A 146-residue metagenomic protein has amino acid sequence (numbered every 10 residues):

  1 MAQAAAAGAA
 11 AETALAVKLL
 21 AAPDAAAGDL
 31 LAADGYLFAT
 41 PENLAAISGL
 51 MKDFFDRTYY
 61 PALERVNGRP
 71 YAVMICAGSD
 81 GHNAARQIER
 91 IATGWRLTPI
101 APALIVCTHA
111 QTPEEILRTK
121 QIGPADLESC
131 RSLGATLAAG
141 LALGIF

Functional and structural regions predicted by a protein language model:
M1, D29, Q87, S129 (+1 more regions): Charged catalytic carboxylate motif
M1-E12: N-terminal beta1-alpha1 ligand-phosphate binding loop
A2-Q3, P23, A85, G123: Generic non-transmembrane alpha-helix signal with a bias for helix starts/N-cap capping motifs
A10-A14, Y60, T93, L97 (+1 more regions): Generic secondary-structure signature for well-ordered alpha-helical cores
E12-D24: A short beta-strand-loop structural module common to alpha/beta enzyme folds
P23-C107: Helix-loop-strand module that forms the ligand-binding subsite of alpha/beta enzymes
I100-F146: Glycine-rich phosphate/pyrophosphate-binding loop and the adjoining helix
